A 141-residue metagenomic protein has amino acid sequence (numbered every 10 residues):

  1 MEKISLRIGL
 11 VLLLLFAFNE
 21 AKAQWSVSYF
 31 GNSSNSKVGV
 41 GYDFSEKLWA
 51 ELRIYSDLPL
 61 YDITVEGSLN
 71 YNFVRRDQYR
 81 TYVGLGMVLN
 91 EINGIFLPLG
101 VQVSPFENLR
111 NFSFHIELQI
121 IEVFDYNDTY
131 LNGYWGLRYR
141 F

Functional and structural regions predicted by a protein language model:
M1-Q24: Cleavable N-terminal export/targeting peptides
A21-A23, K47, V74-T81, F106-F112 (+1 more regions): Short loop/turn motifs that connect adjacent beta-strands in outer-membrane beta-barrel proteins
A21-G67: Short glycine/proline- and aromatic-enriched beta-strand/turn motifs that initiate or cap beta-hairpins
W25-Y29, L48-L52, Y79-L85, L97 (+2 more regions): Transmembrane beta-strands of outer-membrane beta-barrel proteins
N32-V38, Y61-V65, Y79, E91-L97 (+1 more regions): Residues that define the transmembrane beta-barrel architecture of outer-membrane proteins
S34-S36, Y55-P59, N72-R76, V88-I92 (+2 more regions): Sequence/structural signature of outer-membrane beta-barrel proteins
V38-Y42, G67-Y71, L85-M87, L97-V103 (+2 more regions): Residues on the lipid-exposed face of transmembrane beta-strands in outer-membrane beta-barrel proteins
A50-S56, D62-L69, Y79-L89, S113 (+1 more regions): Transmembrane beta-barrel domains of bacterial outer-membrane proteins
